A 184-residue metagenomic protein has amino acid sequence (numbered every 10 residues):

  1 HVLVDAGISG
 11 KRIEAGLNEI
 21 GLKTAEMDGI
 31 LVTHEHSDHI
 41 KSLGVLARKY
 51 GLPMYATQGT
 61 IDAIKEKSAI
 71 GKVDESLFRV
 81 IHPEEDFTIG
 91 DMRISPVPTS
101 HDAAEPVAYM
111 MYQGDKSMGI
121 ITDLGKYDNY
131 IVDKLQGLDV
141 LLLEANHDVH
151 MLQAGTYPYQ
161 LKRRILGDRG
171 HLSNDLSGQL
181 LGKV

Functional and structural regions predicted by a protein language model:
H1-I20, V107-D123, V140: Conserved beta-strand hairpin/beta-sheet module of binuclear metal-dependent hydrolase folds, prominently
V4-G7, M27-E35, M54-Q58, G119-T122 (+1 more regions): Active-site neighborhood of phospho(di)ester-bond hydrolases with catalytic His/Asp-centered motifs
I8-G10, S37, G125-K126, H147: Short, glycine/acidic-enriched loop or turn micro-motifs at the edges of active sites
G10-A56: Active-site metal-binding motif and surrounding structural segment of the metallo-beta-lactamase
L22-A25, L46-Y50, K72, K134-G137 (+1 more regions): Short, conserved loop/helix-junction motifs that constitute active-site signature segments in enzyme catalytic cores
Q58-A108, Y112-D115: Metallo-beta-lactamase
A103, I120-N129: Active-site glycine-rich loop that binds ribose-phosphate moieties when present
N129-V184: Cap/insert and terminal regions of metallo-dependent hydrolase folds
